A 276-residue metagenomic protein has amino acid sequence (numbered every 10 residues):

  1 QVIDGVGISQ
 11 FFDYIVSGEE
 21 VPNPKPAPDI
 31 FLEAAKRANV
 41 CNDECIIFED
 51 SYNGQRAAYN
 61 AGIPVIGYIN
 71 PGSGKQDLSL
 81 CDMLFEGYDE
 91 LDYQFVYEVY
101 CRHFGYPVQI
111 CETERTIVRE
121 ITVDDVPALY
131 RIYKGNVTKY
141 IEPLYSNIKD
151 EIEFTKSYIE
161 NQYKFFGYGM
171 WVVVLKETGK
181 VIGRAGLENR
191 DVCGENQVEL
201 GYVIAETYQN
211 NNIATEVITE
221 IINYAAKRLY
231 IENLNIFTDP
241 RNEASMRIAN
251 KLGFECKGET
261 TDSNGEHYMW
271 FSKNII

Functional and structural regions predicted by a protein language model:
Q1-I46, Y52, N60, E206 (+1 more regions): Substrate-recognition "cap/lid" segment bordering the active-site pocket of phosphatases
G5, R37, S157-N161, Y224: A generic secondary-structure signal
G7, R131, P143-N147: PAS/PAS-like sensory domain cap-loop motif
F31, S51, E151, I218: Aromatic/hydrophobic pocket-lining residues that form the small-molecule binding cavity in soluble enzyme cores
K36, V40-D43, A57-Y140, V174-I276: Acyl-donor (CoA/ACP) binding surface of acyl/acetyltransferases
F48-E49, E86: Active-site flanking residues adjacent to catalytic metal/cofactor-binding acidic residues
V137-Y158, Y168-G169: Conserved GNAT-fold acetyl-CoA-binding loop/helix
